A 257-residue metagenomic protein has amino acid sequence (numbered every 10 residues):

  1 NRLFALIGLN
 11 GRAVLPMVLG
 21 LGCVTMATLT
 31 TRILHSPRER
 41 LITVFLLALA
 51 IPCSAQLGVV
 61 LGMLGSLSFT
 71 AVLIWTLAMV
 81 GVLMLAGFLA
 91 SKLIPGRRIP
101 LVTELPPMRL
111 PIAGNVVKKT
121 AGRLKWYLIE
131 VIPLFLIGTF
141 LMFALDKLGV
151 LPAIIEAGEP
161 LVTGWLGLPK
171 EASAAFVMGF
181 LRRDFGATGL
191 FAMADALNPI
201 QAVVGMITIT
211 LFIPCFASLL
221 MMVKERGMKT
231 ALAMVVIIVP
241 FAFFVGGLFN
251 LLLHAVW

Functional and structural regions predicted by a protein language model:
N1-V24, G96-K119, W165-K170: Juxtamembrane inter-helical linkers in multi-pass membrane proteins
L3, T120-P199: Transmembrane helical segments that form the transport core of multi-pass membrane transport proteins
R12-A13, T25-V72, T188-W257: C-terminal transmembrane helix pair
A13-P16, T25, L29, T76 (+10 more regions): Generic recognition of stable, solvent-exposed alpha-helical segments in well-folded globular domains
A55-Q56, V82-G87, G138, M142 (+2 more regions): Alpha-helical transmembrane segments of multipass membrane proteins
A71-A86: Alpha-helical transmembrane segments
S91, P107-L110, T139-V150, L253-H254: Structural signal for alpha-helical transmembrane segments and their membrane-water exit/capping regions in multi-pass
K92-L101, A172-S173, N250-W257: A cytosolic-side transmembrane-helix exit/cap motif
